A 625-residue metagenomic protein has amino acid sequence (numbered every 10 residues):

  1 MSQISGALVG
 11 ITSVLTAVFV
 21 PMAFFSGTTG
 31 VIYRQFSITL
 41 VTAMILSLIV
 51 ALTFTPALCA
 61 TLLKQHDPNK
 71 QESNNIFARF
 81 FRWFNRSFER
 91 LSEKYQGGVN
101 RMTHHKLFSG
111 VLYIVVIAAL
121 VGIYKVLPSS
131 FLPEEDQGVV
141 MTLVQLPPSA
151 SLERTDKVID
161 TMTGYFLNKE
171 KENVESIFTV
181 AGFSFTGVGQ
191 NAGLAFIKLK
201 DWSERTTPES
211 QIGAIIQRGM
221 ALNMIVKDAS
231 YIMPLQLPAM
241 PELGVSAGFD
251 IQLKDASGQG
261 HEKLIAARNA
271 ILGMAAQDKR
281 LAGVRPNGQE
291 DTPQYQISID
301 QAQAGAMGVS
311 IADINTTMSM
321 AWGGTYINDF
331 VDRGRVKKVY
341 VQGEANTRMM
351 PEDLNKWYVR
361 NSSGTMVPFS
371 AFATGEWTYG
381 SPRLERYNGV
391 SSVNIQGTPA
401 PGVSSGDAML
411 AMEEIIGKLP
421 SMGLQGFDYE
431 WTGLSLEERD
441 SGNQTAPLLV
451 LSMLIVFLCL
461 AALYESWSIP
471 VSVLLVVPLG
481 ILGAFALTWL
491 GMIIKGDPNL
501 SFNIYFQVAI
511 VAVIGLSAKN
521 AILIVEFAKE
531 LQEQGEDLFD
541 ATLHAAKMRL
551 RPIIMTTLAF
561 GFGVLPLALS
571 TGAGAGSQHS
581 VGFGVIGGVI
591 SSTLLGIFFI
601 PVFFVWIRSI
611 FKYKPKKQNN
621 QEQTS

Functional and structural regions predicted by a protein language model:
M1-G10, Y33, W431-G433, G442 (+1 more regions): Helix-loop junctions and hydrophobic alpha-helical segments within the transmembrane domains of large membrane
Q3-I4, N74-L132, K547: Signature of alpha-helical transmembrane segments and their immediate interfacial
S5-F24, V31-F81, A195, N520 (+3 more regions): Transmembrane alpha-helices and their membrane-interface boundaries in multi-pass membrane transporters and channels
S5-V18, I38-I45, H104-V115, N443-L454 (+4 more regions): Hydrophobic alpha-helical transmembrane segments of multipass membrane transporters and ion channels, focusing on
A23-I32, F108, I114-E153, S203-T206 (+3 more regions): Transmembrane helices with small-residue packing motifs
F24, T42, L46, V50 (+4 more regions): Hydrophobic transmembrane alpha-helices and their membrane-interface caps in long multi-pass transport proteins
F36, P478, S577, V581-G582: Structured binding elements
G110, G122, V126, M141 (+7 more regions): Surface-exposed amphipathic alpha-helical segments in non-transmembrane regions that serve as interaction surfaces
